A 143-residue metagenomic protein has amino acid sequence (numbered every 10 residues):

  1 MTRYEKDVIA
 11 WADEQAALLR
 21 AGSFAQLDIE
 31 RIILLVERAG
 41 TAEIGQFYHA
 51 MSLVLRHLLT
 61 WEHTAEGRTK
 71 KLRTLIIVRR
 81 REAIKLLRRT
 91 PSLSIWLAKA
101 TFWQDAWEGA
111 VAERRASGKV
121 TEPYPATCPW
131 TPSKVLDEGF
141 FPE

Functional and structural regions predicted by a protein language model:
M1-E143: Surface/interface-facing alpha-helical segments and adjacent flexible terminal/loop regions used for partner/assembly
